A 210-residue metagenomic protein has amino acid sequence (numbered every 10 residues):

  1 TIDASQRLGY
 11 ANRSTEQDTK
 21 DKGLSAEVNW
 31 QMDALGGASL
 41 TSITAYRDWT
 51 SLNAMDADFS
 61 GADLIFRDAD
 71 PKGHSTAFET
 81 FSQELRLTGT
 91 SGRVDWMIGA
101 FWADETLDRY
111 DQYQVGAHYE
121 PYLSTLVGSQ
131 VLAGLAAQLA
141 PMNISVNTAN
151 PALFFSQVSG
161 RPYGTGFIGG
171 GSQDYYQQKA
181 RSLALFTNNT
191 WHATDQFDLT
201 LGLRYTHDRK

Functional and structural regions predicted by a protein language model:
T1-G99, A103-D111, V127-L132, A136-S145 (+1 more regions): Outer-membrane beta-barrel domain signature, strongest for Gram-negative TonB-dependent receptors and also present
M97-K210: Signature of Gram-negative outer-membrane beta-barrel scaffolds
